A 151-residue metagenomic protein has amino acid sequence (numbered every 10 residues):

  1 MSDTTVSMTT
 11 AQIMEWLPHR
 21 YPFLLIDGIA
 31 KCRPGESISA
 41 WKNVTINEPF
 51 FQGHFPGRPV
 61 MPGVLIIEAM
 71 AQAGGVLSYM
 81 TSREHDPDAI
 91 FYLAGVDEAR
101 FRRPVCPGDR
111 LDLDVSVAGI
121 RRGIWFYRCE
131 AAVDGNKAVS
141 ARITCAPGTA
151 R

Functional and structural regions predicted by a protein language model:
D3-S7, G74-D112, A138, C145-A146: Hydrophobic beta-strand-centered segment that forms part of the acyl-chain substrate-binding groove
D3-T5, P34-G35, V105-D109, S116-R151: HotDog/MaoC-like acyl-thioester-processing domains
M8-R20, D86-D88: Short aromatic-glycine motifs in intrinsically disordered, low-complexity regions
M14, G57, F101-R103: Beta-strand-rich interaction surfaces with strong enrichment in secreted/lumenal proteins
Y21-M61: Catalytic strand-loop segment that frames the active site of acyl-thioester-processing enzymes
F23-L25, L111, W125: Hydrophobic core residues within well-ordered beta-strands of beta-rich domains
D27-A30, D97, R102, D114-A118 (+1 more regions): Conserved positions in beta-strands of structured domains
I29, M61-H85: Active-site helix/loop of acyl-thioester processing domains in fatty-acid/polyketide metabolism, spanning hotdog-fold
